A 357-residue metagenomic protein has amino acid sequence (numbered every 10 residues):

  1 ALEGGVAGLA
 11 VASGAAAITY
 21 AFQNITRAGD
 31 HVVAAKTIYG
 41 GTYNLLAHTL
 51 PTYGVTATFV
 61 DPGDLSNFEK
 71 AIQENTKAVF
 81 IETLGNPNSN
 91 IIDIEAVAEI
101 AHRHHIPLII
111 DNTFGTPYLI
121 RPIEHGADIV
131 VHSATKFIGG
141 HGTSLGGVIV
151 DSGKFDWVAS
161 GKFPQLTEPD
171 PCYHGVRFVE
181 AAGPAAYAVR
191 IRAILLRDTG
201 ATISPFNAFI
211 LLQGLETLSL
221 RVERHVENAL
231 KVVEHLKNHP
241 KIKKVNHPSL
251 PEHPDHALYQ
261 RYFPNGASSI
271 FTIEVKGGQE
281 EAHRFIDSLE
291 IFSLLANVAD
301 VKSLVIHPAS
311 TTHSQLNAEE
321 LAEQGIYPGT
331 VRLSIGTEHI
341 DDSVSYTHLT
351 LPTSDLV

Functional and structural regions predicted by a protein language model:
A1: Conserved PLP-binding active-site segment in aminotransferase class I/II-type PLP enzymes
A7-H239: Conserved PLP-enzyme active-site core in the AAT-like
T49-P51, D287-I291, L349: Short, solvent-exposed amphipathic alpha-helical segments in soluble enzyme and RNA/protein-processing domains
V222, K237, K241-V331, I335: Conserved C-terminal alpha-helix-loop-beta "cap" of PLP-dependent enzymes that closes/shapes the active-site mouth
G336-I340: A short, acidic, flexible beta-alpha connecting loop/helix-capping segment that sits on the rim of active
T347-T353: Conserved small/polar residues in nucleotide/adenosyl-binding loops
